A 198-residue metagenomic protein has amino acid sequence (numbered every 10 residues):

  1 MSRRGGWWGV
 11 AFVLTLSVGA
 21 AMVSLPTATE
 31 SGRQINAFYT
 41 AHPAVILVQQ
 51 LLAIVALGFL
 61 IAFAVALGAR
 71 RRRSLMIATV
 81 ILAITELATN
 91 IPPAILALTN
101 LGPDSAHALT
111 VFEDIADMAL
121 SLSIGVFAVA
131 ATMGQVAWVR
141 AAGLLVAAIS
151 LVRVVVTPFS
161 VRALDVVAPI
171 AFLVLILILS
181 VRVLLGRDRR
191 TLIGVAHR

Functional and structural regions predicted by a protein language model:
M1-R198: Hydrophobic, aromatic-enriched alpha-helical segments typical of multi-pass transmembrane helices
